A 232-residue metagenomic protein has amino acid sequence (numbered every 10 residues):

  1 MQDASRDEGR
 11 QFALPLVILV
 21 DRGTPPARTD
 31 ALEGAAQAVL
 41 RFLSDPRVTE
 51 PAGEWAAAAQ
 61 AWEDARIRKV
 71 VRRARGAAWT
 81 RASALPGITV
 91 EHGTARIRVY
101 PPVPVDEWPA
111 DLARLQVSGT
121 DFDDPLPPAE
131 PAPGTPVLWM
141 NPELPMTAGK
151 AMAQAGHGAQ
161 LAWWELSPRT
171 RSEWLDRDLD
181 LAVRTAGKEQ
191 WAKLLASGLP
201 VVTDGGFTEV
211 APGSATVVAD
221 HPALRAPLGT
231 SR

Functional and structural regions predicted by a protein language model:
M1-L181, G187-A196, V201, G205-R232: Positively charged, small/polar-rich N-terminal and surface patches that mediate targeting and assembly and bind
